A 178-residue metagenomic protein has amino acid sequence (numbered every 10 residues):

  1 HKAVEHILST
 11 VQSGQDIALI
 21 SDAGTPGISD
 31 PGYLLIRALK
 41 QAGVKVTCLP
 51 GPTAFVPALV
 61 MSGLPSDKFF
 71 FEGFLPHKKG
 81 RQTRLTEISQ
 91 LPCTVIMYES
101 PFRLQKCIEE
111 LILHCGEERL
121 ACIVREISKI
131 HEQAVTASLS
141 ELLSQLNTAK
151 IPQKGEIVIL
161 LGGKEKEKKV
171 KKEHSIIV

Functional and structural regions predicted by a protein language model:
H1-C48: Class I S-adenosyl-L-methionine
A3, G24, P31, R81-R84 (+3 more regions): Helical mechanochemical/support elements of P-loop NTPase systems and associated helical scaffolds
S9-V11, L35-A38, S62-D67, H114-C115 (+1 more regions): Short, hinge-like loop/turn segments at secondary-structure boundaries
Q12-D16, C93-V178: A contiguous loop/helix-start segment that scaffolds small-molecule binding in enzyme catalytic cores
S21, C48-G51, M97, I123: General beta-strand structural signal in soluble alpha/beta enzymes
T25, S29, L75-K78, M97-P101 (+1 more regions): Conserved phosphate/pyrophosphate-binding and hydrolysis machinery centered on Walker-type P-loop NTPases, extending
P26, T53-V56, K129-I130: Short gly/pro/ser/thr-enriched loop/turn and capping motifs at secondary-structure boundaries
L34-L91: Class I SAM-dependent methyltransferase SAM-binding "motif I" and its flanking Rossmann-like core
